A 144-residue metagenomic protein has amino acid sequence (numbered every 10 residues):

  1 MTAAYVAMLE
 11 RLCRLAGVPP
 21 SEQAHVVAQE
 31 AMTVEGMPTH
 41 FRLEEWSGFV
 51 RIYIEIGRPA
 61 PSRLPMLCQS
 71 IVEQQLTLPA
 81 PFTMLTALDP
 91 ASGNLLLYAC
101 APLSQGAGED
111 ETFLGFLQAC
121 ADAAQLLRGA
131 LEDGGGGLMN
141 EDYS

Functional and structural regions predicted by a protein language model:
M1-H40, P79-L85, D89: Charge-rich, low-complexity N-terminal segments
E30, G48-V50, G93-L95: Hydrophobic residues embedded in beta-strands of well-ordered beta-sheets
V34-G36, Y53-P59, C100-L103: Secondary-structure transition/turn motif
F41-R58: A short acidic-to-branched-hydrophobic micro-motif
E55-N94, Y98: Short, internal acidic amphipathic alpha-helical interface segments that mediate docking to partner proteins
A87-A121: A short, solvent-exposed beta-edge/loop patch
A123-L131: Long, charge-dense
L131-S144: Short, highly charged C-terminal tails/helix-capping segments
